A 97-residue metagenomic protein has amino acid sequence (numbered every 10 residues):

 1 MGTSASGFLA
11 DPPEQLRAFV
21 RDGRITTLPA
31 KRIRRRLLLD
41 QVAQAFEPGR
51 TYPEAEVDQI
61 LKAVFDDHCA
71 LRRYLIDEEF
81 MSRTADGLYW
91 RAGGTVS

Functional and structural regions predicted by a protein language model:
M1-T3: Eukaryotic partner-binding/assembly regions in large regulatory complexes
L9-F46: Short alpha-helical segments that sit at the start of domains
T27, S82-R83, R91: Short beta-strand "wing" residues that participate in macromolecule-binding interfaces
D40-A43, D58, K62: Amphipathic alpha-helical segments within well-ordered protein domains
P48-L61: Short acidic, hydrophobic short linear motifs in intrinsically disordered regions
V64-Y74: Short amphipathic alpha-helical interaction segments
D77-G87: A short, conserved structural fragment
G87-S97: Short, cationic-aromatic polyanion-contact patches
